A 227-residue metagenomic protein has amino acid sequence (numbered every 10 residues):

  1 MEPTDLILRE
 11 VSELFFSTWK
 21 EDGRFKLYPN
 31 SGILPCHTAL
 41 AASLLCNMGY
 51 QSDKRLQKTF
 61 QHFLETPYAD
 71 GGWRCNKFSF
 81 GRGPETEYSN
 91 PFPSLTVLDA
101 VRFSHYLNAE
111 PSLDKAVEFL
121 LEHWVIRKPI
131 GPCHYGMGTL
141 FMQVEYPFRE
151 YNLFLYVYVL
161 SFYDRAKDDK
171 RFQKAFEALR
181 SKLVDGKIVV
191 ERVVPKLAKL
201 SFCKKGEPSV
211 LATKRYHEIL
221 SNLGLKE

Functional and structural regions predicted by a protein language model:
M1-E227: Preference for long, amphipathic alpha-helical scaffolds in soluble/luminal domains and all-alpha bundles
